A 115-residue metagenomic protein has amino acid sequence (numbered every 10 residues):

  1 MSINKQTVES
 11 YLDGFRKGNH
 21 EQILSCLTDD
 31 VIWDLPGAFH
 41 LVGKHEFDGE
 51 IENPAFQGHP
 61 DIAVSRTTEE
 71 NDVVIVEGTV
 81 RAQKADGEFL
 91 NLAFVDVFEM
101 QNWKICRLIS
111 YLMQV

Functional and structural regions predicted by a protein language model:
M1-E21, S25: Short, low-complexity N-terminal intrinsically disordered segments enriched in polar/charged residues
I3, R16, D34, D48-V115: A beta-strand edge to alpha-helix "cap/lid" segment located at domain peripheries
T28: Short conserved AdoMet
I32-L41: A short gly/proline-enriched turn/hairpin at secondary-structure junctions
G43-H45: PAS/Per-ARNT-Sim sensory domains
